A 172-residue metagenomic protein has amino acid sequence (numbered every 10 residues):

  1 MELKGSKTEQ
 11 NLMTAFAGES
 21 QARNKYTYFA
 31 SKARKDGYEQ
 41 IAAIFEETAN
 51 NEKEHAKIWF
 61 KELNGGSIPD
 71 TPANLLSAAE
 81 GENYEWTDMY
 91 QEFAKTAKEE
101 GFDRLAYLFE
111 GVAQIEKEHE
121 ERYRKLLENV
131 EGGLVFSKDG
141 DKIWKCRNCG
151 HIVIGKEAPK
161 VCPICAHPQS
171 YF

Functional and structural regions predicted by a protein language model:
M1-F172: Non-heme di-metal
